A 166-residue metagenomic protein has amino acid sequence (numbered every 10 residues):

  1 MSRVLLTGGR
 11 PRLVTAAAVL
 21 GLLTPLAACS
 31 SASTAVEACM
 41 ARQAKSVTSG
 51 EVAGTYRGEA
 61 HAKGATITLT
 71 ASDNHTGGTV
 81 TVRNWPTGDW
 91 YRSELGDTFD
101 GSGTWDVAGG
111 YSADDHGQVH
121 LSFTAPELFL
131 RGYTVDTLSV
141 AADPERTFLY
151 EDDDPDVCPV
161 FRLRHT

Functional and structural regions predicted by a protein language model:
S2-A17: Bacterial N-terminal signal peptides that target proteins for export
P25-A28: C-terminal motif of bacterial Sec signal peptides marking the signal peptidase cleavage site
S30-S33: Bacterial signal peptide processing site
A35-T66, G101-V107, H165: Tryptophan-anchored aromatic micro-motifs
K63-H116: N-terminal glycine/threonine-rich, aromatic-flanked beta-hairpin/loop signature
D114-S139: An anionic, turn-rich surface loop/hairpin at beta-sheet edges that serves as a generic interaction/coordination patch
E145-V157: Short, exposed beta-strand-loop hairpins at the edges of beta-sheets in extracellular/periplasmic proteins
V157-T166: Short, low-complexity, Pro/Ser/Thr/Gly-rich segments in the mature regions of secreted, periplasmic
